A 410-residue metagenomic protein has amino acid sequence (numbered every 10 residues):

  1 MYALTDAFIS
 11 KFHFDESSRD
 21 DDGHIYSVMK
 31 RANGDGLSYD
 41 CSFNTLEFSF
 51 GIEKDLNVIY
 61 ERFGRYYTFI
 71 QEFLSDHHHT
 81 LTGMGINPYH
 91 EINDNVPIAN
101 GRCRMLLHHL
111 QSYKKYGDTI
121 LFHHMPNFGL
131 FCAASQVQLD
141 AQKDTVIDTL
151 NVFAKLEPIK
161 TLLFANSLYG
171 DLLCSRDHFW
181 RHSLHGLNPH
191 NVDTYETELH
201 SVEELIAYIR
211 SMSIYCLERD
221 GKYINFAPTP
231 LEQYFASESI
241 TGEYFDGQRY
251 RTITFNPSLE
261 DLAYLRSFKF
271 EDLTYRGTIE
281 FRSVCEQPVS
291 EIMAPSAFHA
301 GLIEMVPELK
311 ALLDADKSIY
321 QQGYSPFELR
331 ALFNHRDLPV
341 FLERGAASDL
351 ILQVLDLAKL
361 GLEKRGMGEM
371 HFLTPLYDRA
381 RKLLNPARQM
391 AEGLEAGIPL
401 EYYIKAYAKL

Functional and structural regions predicted by a protein language model:
M1-E47, G51-D55, F128, K143-N151 (+2 more regions): C-terminal accessory/tail domains of diverse enzymes
L4-T5, D21, S42-N44, I59-I70 (+2 more regions): Generic hydrophobic, aliphatic-rich segments that mediate packing or membrane embedding
Y39-S49, H78-D94, G117-D140, A165-D171: Core alpha/beta catalytic barrel or barrel-like domain that forms the active/cofactor pocket in diverse metabolic
D55, Y60-V96: Contiguous, non-catalytic segments that form substrate-binding/exosite surfaces or channel walls
N57-G64, T68, N100-R104, F131 (+1 more regions): Short, amphipathic alpha-helical segments
G64-Q71, L107-L110, K114, Q138 (+1 more regions): Short, well-ordered alpha-helical packing segments
N93-H108, H178-N191: Short, low-order "capping/linker" segments at domain edges
A99-P126: Acidic, His- and aromatic-enriched active-site or binding-groove loops in soluble protein domains that engage sugars
